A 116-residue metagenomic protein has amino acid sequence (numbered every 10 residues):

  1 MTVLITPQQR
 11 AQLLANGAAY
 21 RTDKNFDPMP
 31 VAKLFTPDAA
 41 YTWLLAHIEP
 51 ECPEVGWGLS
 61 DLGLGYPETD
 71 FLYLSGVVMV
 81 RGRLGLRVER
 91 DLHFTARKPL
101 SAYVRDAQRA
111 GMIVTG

Functional and structural regions predicted by a protein language model:
M1-D38, G111-G116: N-terminal domain-onset segments
Q8-Q9, G17-A18, E49, G76-V78 (+1 more regions): Generic low-complexity, intrinsically disordered sequence content enriched in small uncharged/hydrophobic residues
Y20-T22, V31-T36, S60, G65 (+2 more regions): Short, flexible coil/linker segments at or flanking structured domains
D27-P30, Y41, P53-G56, P67-E68 (+2 more regions): Generic structural motif recognizing short loop/turn segments at the entrances and edges of beta-strands
V31-E51: Hydrophobic/aromatic-rich, well-ordered segments within soluble, folded domains that form packed cores
L45-R81: Acidic, aromatic-enriched beta-alpha/helix-loop junctions
P67-G116: Helix-rich interaction surfaces within compact, conserved domain-sized segments that mediate assembly or partner
